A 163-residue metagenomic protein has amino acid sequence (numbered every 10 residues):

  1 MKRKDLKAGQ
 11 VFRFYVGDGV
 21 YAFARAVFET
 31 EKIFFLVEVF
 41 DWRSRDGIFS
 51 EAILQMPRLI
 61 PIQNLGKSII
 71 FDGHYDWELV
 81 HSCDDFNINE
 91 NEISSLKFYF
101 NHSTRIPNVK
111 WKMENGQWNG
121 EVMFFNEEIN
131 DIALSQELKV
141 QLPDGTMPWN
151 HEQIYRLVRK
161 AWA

Functional and structural regions predicted by a protein language model:
M1-V39: Short N-terminal edge-element motif at the start of the domain
E29-Q55: Short peripheral tails and domain-boundary helices/loops at the edges of structured domains
D46-A163: Intrinsically disordered, low-complexity, charged/polar segments
